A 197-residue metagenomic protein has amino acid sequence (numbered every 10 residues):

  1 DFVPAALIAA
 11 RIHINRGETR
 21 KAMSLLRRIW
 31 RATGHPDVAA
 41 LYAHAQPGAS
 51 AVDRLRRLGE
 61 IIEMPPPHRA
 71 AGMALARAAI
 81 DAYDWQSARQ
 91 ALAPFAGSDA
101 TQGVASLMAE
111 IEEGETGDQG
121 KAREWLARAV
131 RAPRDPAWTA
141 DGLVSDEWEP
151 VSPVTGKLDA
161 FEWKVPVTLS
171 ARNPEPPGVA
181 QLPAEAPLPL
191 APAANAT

Functional and structural regions predicted by a protein language model:
D1-S24: Long, internal scaffold/assembly segments composed of regular secondary structure
V3-P4, D37, A70, G103-V104: Start-of-helix register in tetratricopeptide repeats
L7-I8, L41, A74, A105-I111: "A position-specific structural signal for the A-helix of alpha-solenoid helical repeats
I12, A45, A78, I111 (+1 more regions): TPR/TPR-like alpha-solenoid repeats
G17-D37, A96-Q102, E113-A137: TPR/TPR-like (Sel1-like) alpha-helical repeat modules
S24-S98: Alpha-helical adaptor scaffolds
L26, H44, A109-E110, D141-D146: Juxtamembrane/interface motifs at transmembrane-helix termini
P36-L41, V52-A74, R123-T197: Intrinsically disordered, low-complexity, charge-biased linker/tail regions
